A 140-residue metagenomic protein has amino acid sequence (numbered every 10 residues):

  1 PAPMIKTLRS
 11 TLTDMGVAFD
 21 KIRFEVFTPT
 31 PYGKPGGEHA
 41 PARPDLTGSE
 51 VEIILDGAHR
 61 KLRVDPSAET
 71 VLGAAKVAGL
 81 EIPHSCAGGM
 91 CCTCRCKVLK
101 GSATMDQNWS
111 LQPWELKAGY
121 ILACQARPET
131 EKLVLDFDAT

Functional and structural regions predicted by a protein language model:
A2-T140: Reductase modules of NAD(P)H-dependent flavoproteins
